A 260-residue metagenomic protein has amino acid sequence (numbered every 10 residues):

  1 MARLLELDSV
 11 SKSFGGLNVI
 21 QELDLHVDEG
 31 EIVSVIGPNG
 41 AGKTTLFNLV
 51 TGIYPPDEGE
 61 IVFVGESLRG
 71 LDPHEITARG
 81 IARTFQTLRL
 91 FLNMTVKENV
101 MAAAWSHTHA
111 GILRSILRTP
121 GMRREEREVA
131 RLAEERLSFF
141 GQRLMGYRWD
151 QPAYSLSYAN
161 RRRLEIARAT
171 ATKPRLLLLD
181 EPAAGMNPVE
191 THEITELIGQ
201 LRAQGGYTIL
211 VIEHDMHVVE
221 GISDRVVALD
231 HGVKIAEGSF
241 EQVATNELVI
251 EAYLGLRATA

Functional and structural regions predicted by a protein language model:
A2-A260: Glycine-rich phosphate-binding loops of nucleotide-dependent enzymes
